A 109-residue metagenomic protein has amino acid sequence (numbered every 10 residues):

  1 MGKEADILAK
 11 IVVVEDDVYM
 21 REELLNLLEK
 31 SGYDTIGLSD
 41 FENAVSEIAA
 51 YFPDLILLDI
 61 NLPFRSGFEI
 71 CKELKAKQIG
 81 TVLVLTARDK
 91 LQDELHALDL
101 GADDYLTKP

Functional and structural regions predicted by a protein language model:
G2-P109: N-terminal/domain-start alpha-helical segments
